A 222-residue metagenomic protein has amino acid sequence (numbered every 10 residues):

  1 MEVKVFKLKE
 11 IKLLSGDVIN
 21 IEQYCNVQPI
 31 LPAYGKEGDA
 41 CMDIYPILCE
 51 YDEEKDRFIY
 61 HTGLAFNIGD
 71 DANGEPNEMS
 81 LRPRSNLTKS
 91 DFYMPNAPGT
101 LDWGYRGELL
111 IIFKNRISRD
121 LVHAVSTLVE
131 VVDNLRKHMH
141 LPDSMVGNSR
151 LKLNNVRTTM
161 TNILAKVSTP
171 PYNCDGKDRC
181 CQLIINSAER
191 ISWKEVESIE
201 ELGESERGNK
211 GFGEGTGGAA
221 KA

Functional and structural regions predicted by a protein language model:
M1-A222: DUTPase catalytic domain/fold
